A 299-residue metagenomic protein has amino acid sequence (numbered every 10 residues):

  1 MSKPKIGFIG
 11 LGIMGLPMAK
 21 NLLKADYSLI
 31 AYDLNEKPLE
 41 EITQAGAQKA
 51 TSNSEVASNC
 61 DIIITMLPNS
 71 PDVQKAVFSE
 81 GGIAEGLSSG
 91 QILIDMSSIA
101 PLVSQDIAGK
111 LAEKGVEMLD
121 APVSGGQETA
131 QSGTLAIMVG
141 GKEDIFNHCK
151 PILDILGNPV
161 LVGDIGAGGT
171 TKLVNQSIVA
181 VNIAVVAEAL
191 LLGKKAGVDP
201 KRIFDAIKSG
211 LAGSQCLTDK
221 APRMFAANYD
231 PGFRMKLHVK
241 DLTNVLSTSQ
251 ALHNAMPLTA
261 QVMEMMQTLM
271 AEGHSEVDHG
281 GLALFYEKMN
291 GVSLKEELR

Functional and structural regions predicted by a protein language model:
M1-T65, Q91, M96, V160 (+1 more regions): NAD(P)+-binding Rossmann beta1-loop-alpha1 motif at the extreme N-terminus of oxidoreductases
L11, I99-Q176: Rossmann-fold dinucleotide-binding core
L34-N35, N69, K142: Residues in the short beta-alpha loop(s) of Rossmann-like NAD(P)-binding domains
N53-T65, N69-E117: Rossmann-fold NAD(P) dinucleotide-binding segment
S132-G140, V160, I165-A196, D205-D219 (+1 more regions): Active-site-proximal catalytic alpha-helix in oxidoreductases
I165, G169, G213-G280, L298: Interdomain hinge/lid region at the active-site interface of Rossmann-like NAD(P)-dependent oxidoreductases
